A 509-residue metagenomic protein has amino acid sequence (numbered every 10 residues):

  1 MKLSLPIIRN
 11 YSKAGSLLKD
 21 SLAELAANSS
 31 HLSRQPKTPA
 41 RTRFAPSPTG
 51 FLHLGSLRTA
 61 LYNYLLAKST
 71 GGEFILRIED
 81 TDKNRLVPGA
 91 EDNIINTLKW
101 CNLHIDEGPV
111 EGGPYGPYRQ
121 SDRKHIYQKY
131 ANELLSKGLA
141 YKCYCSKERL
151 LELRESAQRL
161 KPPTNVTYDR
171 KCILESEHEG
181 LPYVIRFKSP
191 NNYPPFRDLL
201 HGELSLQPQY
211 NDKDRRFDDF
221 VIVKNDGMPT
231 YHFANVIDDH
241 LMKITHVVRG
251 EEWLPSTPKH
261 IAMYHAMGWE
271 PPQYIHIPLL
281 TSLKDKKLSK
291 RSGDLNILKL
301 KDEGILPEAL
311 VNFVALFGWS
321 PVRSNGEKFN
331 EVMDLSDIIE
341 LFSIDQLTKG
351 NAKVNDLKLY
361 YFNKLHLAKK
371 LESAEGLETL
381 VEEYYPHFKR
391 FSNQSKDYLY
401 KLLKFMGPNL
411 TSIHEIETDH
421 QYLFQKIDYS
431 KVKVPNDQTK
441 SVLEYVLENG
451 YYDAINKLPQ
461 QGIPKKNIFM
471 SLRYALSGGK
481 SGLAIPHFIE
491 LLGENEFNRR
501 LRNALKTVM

Functional and structural regions predicted by a protein language model:
M1-I8: N-terminal chloroplast transit peptides
Y11-Q158, P255-W269, A309: N-terminal Rossmann-like or analogous alpha/beta NTP/dinucleotide-binding catalytic cores that position adenine
K37-R43, I297, D337-F342, V381-R390 (+2 more regions): Short amphipathic alpha-helical segments and their helix-coil junctions
P46-L52, V247, K457-G462: A short glycine/serine-rich beta->alpha loop
N63, I94, L134, G138 (+8 more regions): Residue-level signal for inorganic ion chemistry
Y141-H276, T281-L288, N296, K433-P435 (+1 more regions): Active-site cores that bind ATP or allylic diphosphates and position pyrophosphate for catalysis
P255, E270-I427, S477-M509: Catalytic adenosine-cofactor/nucleotide-binding cores of aminoacyl-tRNA synthetases and other
Y451-L491: Helix-rich, typically C-terminal accessory recognition domains appended to large enzymatic cores
